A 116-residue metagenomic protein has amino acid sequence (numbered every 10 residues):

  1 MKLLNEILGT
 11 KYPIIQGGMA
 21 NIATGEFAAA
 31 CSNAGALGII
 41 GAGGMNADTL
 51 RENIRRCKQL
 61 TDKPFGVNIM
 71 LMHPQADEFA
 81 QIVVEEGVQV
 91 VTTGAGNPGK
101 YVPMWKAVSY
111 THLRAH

Functional and structural regions predicted by a protein language model:
M1-V88: N-terminal capping/small domains of soluble enzymes
N46-N53, A95-Y110: Active-site-adjacent beta->alpha loops and helix N-cap segments on the catalytic face of soluble alpha/beta enzymes
T111-H116: Conserved small/polar residues in nucleotide/adenosyl-binding loops
